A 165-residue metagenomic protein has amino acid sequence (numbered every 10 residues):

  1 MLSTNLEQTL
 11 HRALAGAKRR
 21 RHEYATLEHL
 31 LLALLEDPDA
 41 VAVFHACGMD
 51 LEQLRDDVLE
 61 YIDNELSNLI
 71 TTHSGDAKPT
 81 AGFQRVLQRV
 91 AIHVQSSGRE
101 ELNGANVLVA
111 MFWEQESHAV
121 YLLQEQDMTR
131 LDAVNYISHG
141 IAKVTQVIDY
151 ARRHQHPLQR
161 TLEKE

Functional and structural regions predicted by a protein language model:
M1-E165: Histone-fold recognition with a strong bias for associated Lys/Arg-rich disordered tails
